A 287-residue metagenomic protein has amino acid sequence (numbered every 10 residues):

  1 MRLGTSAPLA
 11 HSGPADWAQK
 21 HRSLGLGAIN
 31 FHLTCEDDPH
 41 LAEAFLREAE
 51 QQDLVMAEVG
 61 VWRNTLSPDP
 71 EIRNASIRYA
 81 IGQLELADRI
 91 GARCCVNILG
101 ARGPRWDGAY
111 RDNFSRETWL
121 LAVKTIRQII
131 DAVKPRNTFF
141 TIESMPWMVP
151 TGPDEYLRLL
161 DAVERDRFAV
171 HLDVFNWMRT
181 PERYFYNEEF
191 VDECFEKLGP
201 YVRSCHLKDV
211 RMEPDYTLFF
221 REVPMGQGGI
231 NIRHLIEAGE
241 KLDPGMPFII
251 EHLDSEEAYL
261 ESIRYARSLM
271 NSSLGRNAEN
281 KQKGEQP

Functional and structural regions predicted by a protein language model:
M1-R93, R127, R165, A169-V170 (+1 more regions): N-terminal pre-domain/capping segments
A7-A15, F31-A44, N64-N74, G103-R105 (+5 more regions): Acidic-and-aromatic substrate-binding clefts and catalytic sites of carbohydrate-active enzymes
P14, A42, S76-A80, W119-A122 (+7 more regions): Aromatic/hydrophobic pocket-lining residues that form the small-molecule binding cavity in soluble enzyme cores
I29, V59, R127-P224, G229 (+1 more regions): Acidic/histidine-rich catalytic cores of soluble enzymes
F31, A57-V59, A92-G100, T138-E143 (+2 more regions): Short beta-strand segments at enzyme active-site cores
P39-Q51, A80-G91, P153-D161, E189-R203 (+1 more regions): Short amphipathic alpha-helices and their capping/turn segments at secondary-structure boundaries
Q51, P70-V170: Active-site acidic/histidine proton-transfer and metal-coordination neighborhood in alpha/beta enzyme cores
D112-W119, V149-D166, F220-I236, A258-L274: Short, electropositive alpha-helical surface patch
